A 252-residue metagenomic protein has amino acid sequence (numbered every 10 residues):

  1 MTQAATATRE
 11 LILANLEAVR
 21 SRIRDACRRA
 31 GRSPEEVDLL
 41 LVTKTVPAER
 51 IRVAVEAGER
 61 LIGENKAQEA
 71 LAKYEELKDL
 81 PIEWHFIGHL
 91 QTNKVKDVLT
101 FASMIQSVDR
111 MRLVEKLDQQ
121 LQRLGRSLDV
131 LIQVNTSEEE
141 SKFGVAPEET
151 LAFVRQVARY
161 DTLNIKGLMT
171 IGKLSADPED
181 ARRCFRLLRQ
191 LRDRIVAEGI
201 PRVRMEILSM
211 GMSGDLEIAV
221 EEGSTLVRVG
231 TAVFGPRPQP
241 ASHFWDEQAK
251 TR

Functional and structural regions predicted by a protein language model:
M1-G214, V220-E222, F234-P236, W245: Conserved alpha/beta-domain cores
T225-L226: Divalent-metal-activated hydrolytic enzyme cores
P240-R252: Active-site loop ensemble at the mouth of alpha/beta enzyme cores that anchors a bound cofactor
